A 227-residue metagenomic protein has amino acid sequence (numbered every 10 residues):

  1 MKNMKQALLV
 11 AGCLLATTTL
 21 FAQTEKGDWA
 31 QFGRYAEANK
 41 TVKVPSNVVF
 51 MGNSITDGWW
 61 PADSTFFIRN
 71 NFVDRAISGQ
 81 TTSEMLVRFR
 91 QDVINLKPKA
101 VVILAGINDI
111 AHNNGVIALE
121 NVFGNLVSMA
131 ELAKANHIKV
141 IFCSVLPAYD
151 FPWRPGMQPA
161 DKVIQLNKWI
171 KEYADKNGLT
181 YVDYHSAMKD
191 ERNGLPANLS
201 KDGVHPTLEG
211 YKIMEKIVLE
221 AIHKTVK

Functional and structural regions predicted by a protein language model:
M1-T24: Bacterial Sec-dependent N-terminal signal peptides
A22-A100: Serine-esterase "nucleophile elbow" of acetyl-processing enzymes
R75-S78, A105-G106, I110, N114: Cell-envelope and extracellular/periplasmic
Q80-V87, I117-N125: Glycine-rich anion/phosphate-binding loops
L104-I110, A130-V163: Active-site segments of SGNH/GDSL-like serine hydrolases that catalyze O-acetyl group transfer/hydrolysis on lipids
A118-C143, W169-L179: Charged, glycine-enriched surface loops/patches that mediate electrostatic binding to polyanionic ligands
L146-K227: Catalytic His-Asp segment of secreted/periplasmic serine-dependent ester chemistry enzymes
